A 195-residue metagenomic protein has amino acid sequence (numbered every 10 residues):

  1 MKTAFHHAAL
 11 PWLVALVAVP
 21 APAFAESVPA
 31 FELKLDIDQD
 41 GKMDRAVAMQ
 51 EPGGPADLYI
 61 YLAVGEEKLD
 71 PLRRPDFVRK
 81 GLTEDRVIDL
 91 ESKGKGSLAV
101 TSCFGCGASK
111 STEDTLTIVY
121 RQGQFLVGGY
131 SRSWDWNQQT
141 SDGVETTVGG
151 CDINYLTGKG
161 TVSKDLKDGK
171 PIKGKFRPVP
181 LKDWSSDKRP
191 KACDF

Functional and structural regions predicted by a protein language model:
A8-P20: Bacterial N-terminal signal peptides
A21-A25: Sec/Tat signal peptide C-region and signal peptidase I cleavage site
E26, E66-I88, K173: Blade-edge motifs of beta-propeller repeat domains
V28-I37, T83-S97: Beta-propeller blade termini
I37-M49, K93-F104: Acidic/hydrophobic-patterned starts of short beta strands in beta-sheet-rich repeat architectures
M43-R45, P55-D57, K110-T115: Short, surface-exposed coil-to-beta transition loops
P55-R74, I118-Q122: Beta-propeller blade repeat segments, especially FG-GAP/WD-type strand-to-loop junctions in 6- to 7-bladed propeller
G96-F195: Acidic, small-residue rich beta-repeat scaffolds with periodic aromatic anchors
